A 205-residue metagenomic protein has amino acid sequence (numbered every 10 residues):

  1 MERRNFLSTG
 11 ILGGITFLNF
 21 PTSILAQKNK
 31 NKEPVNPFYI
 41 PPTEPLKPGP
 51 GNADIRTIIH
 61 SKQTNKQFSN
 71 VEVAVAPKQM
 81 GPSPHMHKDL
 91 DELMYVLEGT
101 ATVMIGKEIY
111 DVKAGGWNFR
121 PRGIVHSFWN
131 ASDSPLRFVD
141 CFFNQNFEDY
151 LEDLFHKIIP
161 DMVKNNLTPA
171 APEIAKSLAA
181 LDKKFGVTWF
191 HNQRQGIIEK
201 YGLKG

Functional and structural regions predicted by a protein language model:
N5-A26: N-terminal export signals
P21-A53, Y201: C-terminal segment of N-terminal export signals and the immediately downstream linker at the start of the mature
K47-P84, L90-D91: A short glycine-rich, His/Asp/Glu-containing loop-to-beta-strand
S83, V103, R120, H126-S132 (+1 more regions): Short beta-strand His + acidic residue motifs that chelate non-heme Fe in jelly-roll/DSBH and cupin folds
D91-A101: Glycine- and acidic-residue-biased ligand/ion/polar-headgroup-sensing regions
K107-R122: Short acidic-glycine-tyrosine-enriched beta hairpin
A131-G205: Double-stranded beta-helix
